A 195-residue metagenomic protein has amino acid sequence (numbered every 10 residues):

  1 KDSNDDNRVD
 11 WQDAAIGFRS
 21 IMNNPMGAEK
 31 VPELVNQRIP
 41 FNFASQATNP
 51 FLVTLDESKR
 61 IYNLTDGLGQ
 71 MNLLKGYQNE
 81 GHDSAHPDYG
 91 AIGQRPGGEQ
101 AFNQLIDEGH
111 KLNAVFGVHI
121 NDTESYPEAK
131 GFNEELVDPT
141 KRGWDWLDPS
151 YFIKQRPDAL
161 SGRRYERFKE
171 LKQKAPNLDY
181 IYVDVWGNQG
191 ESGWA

Functional and structural regions predicted by a protein language model:
K1-V31: Beta-strand-rich recognition/accessory modules
G27-E166, P176-S192: Aromatic-lined carbohydrate-binding/catalytic grooves of carbohydrate-active enzymes
L171-K172: Long, well-ordered core segments of solenoidal/helical folds
